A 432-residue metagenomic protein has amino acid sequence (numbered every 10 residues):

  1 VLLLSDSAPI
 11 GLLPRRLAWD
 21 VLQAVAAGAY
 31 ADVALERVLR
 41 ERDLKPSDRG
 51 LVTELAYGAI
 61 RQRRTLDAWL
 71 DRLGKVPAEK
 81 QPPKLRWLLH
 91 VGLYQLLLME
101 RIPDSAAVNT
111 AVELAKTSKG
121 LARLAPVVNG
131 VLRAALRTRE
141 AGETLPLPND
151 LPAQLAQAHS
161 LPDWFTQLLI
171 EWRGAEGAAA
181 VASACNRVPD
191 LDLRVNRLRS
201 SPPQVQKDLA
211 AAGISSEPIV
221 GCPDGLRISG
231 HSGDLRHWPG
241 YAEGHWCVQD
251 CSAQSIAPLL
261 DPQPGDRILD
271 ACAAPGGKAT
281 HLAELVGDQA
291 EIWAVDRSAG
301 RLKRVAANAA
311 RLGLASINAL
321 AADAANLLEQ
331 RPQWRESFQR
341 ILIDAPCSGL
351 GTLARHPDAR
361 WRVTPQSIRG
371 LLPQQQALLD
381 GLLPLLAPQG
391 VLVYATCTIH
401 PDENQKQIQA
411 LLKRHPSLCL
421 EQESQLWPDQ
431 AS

Functional and structural regions predicted by a protein language model:
V1-S432: S-adenosylmethionine
